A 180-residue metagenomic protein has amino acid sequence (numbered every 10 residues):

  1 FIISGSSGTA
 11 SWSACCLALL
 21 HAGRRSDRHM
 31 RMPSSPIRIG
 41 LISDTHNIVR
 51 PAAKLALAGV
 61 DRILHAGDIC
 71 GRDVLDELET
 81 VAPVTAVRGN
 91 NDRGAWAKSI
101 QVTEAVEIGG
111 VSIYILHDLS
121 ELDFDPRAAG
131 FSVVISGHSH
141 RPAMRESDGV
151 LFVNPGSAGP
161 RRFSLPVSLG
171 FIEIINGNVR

Functional and structural regions predicted by a protein language model:
C15-C16: Cysteine-centered motifs
M30-V84, D92-V102, L165-S168: N-terminal active-site segment of His-dependent metallophosphoesterases
S43-N47, G67-I69, N90-D92, D118-S120 (+2 more regions): Active-site metal-binding loops of divalent metal-dependent hydrolases
T85, S112-Y114, L119-G177: Conserved beta-sheet core of the metallophosphoesterase superfamily
I100-I108, L122-F124: Glycine/small-residue-rich loop that forms an oxyanion/phosphate-binding "nest" at active or ligand-binding sites
